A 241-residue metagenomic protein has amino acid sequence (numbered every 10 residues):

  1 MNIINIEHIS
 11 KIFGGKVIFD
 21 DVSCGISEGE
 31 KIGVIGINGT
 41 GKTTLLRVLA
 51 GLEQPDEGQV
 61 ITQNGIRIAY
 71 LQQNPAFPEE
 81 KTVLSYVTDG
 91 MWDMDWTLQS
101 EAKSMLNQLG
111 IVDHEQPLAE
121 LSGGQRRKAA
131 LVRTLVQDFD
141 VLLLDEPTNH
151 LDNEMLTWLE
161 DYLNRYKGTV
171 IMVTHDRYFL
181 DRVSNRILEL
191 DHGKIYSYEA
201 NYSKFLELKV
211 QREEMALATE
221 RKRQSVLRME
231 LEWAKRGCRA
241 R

Functional and structural regions predicted by a protein language model:
M1-R221: ABC ATP-binding cassette signature C-motif
V141, R239-R241: Short, intrinsically disordered, charge-balanced linker/junction segments flanking boundaries in proteins
K209-R239: C-terminal boundary and immediately downstream tail of ABC-type ATPase nucleotide-binding domains
